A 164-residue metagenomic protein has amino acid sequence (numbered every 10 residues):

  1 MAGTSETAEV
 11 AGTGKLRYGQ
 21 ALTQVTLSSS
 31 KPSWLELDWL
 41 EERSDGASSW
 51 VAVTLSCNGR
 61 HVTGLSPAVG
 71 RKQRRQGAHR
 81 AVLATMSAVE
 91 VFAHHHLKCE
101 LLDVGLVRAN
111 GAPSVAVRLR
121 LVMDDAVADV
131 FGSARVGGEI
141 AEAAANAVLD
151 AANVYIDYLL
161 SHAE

Functional and structural regions predicted by a protein language model:
A2-E41: Extended amphipathic alpha-helical scaffolds
V25-L65, G70: Non-catalytic terminal/interface segments that mediate subunit docking, oligomerization, and allosteric communication
G46-S48, Q76, R80, E139 (+1 more regions): Conserved active-site and cofactor/substrate-binding residues in soluble primary-metabolism enzymes
S48-T63, L106-G137: Positively charged, aromatic-enriched nucleic acid-contacting surfaces
G64-S66, V122-E164: Mixed-charge, glycine-accented linear interaction segment located at domain edges/termini
L65-P67, G77-R80, A84, L102: Small-residue-enriched alpha-helical segments and adjacent helix-cap loops that form tight helix-helix packing
H79-H94, V148: Active-site helix/loop of acyl-thioester processing domains in fatty-acid/polyketide metabolism, spanning hotdog-fold
A93-E100, Y158-E164: Flexible, glycine/charged-enriched surface loops at secondary-structure junctions
